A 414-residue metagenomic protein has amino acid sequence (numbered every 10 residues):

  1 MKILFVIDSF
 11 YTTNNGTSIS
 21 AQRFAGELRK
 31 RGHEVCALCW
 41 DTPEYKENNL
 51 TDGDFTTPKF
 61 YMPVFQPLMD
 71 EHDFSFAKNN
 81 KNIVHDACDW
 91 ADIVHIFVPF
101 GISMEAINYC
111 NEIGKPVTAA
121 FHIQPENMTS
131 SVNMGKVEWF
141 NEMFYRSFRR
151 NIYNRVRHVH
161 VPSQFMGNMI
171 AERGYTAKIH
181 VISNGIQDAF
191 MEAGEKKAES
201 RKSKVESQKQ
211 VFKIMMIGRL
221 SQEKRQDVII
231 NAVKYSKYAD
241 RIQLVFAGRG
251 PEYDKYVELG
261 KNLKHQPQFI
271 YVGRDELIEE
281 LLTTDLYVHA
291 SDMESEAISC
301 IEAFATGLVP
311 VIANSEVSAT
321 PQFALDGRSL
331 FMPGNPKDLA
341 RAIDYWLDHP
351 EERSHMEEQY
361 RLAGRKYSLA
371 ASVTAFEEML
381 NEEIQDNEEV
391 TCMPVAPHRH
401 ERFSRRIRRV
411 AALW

Functional and structural regions predicted by a protein language model:
M1-K46, E377, P397-W414: N-terminal subdomain of nucleotide-sugar transferases
L4, Q208-K234, V245: Conserved donor-binding/catalytic core segment of Leloir-type glycosyltransferases
D41, F165, G185: Carbohydrate-associated surface elements
P99, D292: Aromatic "clamp/platform" in nucleotide-sugar-dependent glycosyltransferases that forms part of the donor/acceptor
E112, P125, F140-H158, R173: Membrane-proximal helix-turn-helix segments that form the acceptor-binding/catalytic region of lipid-linked
D254-G273: Nucleotide-activated donor-binding/catalytic signature segment of Leloir-type glycosyltransferases, i.e., the conserved
V309-N314: Short hydrophobic beta-strand element within catalytic cores of glycosyltransferases and related nucleotide-activated
L325-P336, Y345-P350: Conserved acidic donor-binding segment of nucleotide-sugar-dependent glycosyltransferases
